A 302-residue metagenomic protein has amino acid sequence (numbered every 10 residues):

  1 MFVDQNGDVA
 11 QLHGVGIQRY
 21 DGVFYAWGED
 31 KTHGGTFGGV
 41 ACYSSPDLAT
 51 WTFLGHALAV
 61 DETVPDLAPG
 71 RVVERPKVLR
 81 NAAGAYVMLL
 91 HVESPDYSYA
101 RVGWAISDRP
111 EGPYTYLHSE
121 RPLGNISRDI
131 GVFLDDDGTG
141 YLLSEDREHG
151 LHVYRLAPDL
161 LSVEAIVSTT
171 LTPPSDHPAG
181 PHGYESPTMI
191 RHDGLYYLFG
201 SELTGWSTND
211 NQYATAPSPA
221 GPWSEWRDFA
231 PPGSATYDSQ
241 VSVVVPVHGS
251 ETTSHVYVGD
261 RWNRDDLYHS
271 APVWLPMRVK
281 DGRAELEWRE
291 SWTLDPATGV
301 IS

Functional and structural regions predicted by a protein language model:
M1-S302: Carbohydrate-active catalytic/glycan-binding domains of CAZyme proteins, especially the secreted or lumenal ectodomains
